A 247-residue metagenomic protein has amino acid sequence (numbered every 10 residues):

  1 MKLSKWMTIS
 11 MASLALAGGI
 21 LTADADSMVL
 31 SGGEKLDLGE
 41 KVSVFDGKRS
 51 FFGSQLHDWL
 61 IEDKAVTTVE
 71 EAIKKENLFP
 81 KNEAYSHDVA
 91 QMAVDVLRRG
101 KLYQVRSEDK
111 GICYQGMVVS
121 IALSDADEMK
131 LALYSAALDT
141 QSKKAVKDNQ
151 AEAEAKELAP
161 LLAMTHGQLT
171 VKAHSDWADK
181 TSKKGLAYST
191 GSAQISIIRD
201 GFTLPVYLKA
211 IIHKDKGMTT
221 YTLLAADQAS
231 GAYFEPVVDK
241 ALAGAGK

Functional and structural regions predicted by a protein language model:
M1-S10: Bacterial N-terminal signal peptides that target proteins for export
S10-G18: Bacterial N-terminal signal peptides
G19-A25: Sec/Tat signal peptide C-region and signal peptidase I cleavage site
M28, G33-L36, E40-S43, D215-K247: Surface-exposed amphipathic alpha-helical segments
M28-K101: N-terminal Sec/ER secretory leader and immediately downstream segment of secreted/extracellular precursors
D63, L78-E128, K147-K209: Signature of long, low-cysteine stretches enriched in small and polar/charged residues
V118-L123, K143, L224-G231: Second-shell loop/turn segments in exported
V206-M218: A short, surface-exposed beta-strand/turn
